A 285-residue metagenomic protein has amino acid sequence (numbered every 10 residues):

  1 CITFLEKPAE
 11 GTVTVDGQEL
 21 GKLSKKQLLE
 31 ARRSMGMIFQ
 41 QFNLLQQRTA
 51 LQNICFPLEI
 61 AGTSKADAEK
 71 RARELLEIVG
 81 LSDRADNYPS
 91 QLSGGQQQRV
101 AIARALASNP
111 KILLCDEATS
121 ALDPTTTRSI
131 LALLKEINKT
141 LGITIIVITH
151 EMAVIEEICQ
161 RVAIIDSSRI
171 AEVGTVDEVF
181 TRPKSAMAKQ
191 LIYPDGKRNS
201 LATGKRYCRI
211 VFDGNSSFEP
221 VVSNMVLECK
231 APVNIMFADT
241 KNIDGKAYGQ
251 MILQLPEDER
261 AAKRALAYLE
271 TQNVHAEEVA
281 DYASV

Functional and structural regions predicted by a protein language model:
T3: Helix-to-loop junction immediately C-terminal to a conserved catalytic motif
Q18-E19, C55, E59-D83: Conserved ABC ATPase "signature" region
L20-G36, K65-E69, V179-P183: ABC ATPase NBD coupling module
R48-F56: Short coil-to-helix segment of the ABC ATPase nucleotide-binding domain corresponding to the Q-loop/switch region
N87-S90, S108, C115: Conserved signature/switch motifs of ABC ATPase nucleotide-binding domains
Y88-L92, Q96-Q98: Conserved ABC ATPase signature
V173-G174, R182: ABC ATPase "signature
